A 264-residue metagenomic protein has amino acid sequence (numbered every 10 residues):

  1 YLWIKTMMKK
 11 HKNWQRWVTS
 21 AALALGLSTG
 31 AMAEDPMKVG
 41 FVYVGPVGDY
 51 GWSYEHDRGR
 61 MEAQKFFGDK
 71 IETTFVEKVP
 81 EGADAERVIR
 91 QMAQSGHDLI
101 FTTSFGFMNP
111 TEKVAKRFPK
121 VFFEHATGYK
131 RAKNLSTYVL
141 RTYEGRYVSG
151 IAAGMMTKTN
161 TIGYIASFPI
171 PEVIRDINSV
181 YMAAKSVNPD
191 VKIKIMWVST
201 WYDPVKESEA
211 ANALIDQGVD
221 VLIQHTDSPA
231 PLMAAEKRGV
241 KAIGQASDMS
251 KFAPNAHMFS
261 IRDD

Functional and structural regions predicted by a protein language model:
Y1-M7, G30: Short, Lys/Arg-enriched N-terminal segments with co-localized hydrophobic residues within the first ~10-30 amino acids
L2, N13-R16, G51, T200: Residues in intrinsically disordered, low-complexity segments of regulatory proteins
M8-A21: Bacterial N-terminal signal peptides that target proteins for export
A21-A31: Hydrophobic h-region of N-terminal signal peptides that target proteins for export in Gram-negative bacteria
A33-D264: A residue-level marker of the well-folded mature domains of exported/periplasmic proteins
